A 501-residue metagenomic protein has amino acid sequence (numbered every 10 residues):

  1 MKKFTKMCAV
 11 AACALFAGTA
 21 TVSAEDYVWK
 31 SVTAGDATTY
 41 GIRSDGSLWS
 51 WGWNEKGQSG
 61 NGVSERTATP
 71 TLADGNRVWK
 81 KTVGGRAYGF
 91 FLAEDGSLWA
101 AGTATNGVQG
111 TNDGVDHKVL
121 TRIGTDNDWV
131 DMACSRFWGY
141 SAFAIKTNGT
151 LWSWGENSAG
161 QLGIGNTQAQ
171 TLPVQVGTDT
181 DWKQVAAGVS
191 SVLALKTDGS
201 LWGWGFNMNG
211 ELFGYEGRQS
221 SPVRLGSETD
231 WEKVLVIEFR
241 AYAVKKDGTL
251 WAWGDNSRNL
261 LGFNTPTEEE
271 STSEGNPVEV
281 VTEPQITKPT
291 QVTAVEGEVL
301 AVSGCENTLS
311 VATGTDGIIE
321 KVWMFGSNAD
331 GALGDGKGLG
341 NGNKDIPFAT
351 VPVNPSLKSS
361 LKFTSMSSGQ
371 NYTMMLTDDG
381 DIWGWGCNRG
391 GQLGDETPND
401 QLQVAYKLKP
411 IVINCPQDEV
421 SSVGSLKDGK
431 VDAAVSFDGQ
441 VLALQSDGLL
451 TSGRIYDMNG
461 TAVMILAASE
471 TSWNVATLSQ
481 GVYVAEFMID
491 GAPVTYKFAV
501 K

Functional and structural regions predicted by a protein language model:
A9-T19: Bacterial N-terminal signal peptides
V22-K56, N61, P70, G75 (+1 more regions): An edge-strand/N-cap motif at the start of beta-rich repeat modules
V32, T38-G41, S50, Y88-F91 (+11 more regions): Conserved core positions of repeat-based scaffolds
W51-T69, A101-T121, G155-L172, W204-R224 (+3 more regions): Short glycine/serine- and acidic-residue-enriched loop/turn motifs that recur at repeat junctions
N414-V441, Q445-T451: Residue-level detector of functionally pivotal "anchor" positions at catalytic/ligand-binding pockets or at interdomain
K427, Q480-K501: C-terminal tail/sorting-segment detector
I455-V463, Y483: Short, glycine-anchored, charge-dense loop/turn motifs used at functional sites
A462-L478, G491-V494: Glycine-centered tight-turn motifs at strand-turn-strand junctions
